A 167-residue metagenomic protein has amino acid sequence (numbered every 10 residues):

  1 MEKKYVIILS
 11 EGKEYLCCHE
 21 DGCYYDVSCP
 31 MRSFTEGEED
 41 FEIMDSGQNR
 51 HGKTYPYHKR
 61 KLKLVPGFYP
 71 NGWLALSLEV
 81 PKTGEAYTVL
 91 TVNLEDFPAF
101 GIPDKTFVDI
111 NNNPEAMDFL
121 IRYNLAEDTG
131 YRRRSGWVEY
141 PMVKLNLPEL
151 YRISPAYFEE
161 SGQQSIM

Functional and structural regions predicted by a protein language model:
K4-S10: A short beta-strand micro-motif
Y15-C17: Short beta-strand-centered aromatic/proline hotspots
C23, C29: Cysteine-cluster motifs in flexible loop/terminal segments that predominantly coordinate metals
M31-I43: Short, mixed-charge low-complexity intrinsically disordered segments
R32-F34, V80-N124: Acidic, aromatic-enriched beta-alpha/helix-loop junctions
H51-D96: Charged, low-complexity intrinsically disordered segments and flexible loops
I110-Y157: Short, compact, well-ordered microdomains
S165-M167: Non-Sec secretion/translocation targeting segments of pathogen effectors
